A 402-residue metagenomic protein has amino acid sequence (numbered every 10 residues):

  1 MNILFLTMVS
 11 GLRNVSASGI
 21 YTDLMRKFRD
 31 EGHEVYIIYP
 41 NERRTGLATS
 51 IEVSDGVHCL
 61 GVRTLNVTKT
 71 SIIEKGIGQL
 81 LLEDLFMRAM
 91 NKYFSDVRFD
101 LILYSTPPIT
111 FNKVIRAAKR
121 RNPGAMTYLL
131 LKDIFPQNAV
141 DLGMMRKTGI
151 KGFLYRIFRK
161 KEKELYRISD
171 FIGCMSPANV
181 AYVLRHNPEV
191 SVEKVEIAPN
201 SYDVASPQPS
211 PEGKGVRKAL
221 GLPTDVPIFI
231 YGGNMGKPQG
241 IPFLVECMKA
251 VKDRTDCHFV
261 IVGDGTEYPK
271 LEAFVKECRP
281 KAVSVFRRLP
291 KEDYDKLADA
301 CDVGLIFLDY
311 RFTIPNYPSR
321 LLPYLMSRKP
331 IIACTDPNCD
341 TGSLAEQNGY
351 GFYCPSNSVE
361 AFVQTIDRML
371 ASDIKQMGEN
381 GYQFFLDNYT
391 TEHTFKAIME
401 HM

Functional and structural regions predicted by a protein language model:
M1-I51, D55-H58, V251-D253: N-terminal subdomain of nucleotide-sugar transferases
L4, P223-Q239, V245-M248: Conserved donor-binding/catalytic core segment of Leloir-type glycosyltransferases
T49-I51, Q208-L222: A short helix/loop element that forms part of the nucleotide-sugar donor recognition site in Leloir-type
K113, A117-R121, G152-I172: Membrane-proximal helix-turn-helix segments that form the acceptor-binding/catalytic region of lipid-linked
M175-A178, A198-S201: Carbohydrate-associated surface elements
Q239, V283, P290-D299, G304-L325 (+1 more regions): Nucleotide-sugar-dependent
V262-G263, Y268-D295: Nucleotide-activated donor-binding/catalytic signature segment of Leloir-type glycosyltransferases, i.e., the conserved
K375-N388: A short, well-ordered alpha-helix in the C-terminal region of glycosyltransferases
